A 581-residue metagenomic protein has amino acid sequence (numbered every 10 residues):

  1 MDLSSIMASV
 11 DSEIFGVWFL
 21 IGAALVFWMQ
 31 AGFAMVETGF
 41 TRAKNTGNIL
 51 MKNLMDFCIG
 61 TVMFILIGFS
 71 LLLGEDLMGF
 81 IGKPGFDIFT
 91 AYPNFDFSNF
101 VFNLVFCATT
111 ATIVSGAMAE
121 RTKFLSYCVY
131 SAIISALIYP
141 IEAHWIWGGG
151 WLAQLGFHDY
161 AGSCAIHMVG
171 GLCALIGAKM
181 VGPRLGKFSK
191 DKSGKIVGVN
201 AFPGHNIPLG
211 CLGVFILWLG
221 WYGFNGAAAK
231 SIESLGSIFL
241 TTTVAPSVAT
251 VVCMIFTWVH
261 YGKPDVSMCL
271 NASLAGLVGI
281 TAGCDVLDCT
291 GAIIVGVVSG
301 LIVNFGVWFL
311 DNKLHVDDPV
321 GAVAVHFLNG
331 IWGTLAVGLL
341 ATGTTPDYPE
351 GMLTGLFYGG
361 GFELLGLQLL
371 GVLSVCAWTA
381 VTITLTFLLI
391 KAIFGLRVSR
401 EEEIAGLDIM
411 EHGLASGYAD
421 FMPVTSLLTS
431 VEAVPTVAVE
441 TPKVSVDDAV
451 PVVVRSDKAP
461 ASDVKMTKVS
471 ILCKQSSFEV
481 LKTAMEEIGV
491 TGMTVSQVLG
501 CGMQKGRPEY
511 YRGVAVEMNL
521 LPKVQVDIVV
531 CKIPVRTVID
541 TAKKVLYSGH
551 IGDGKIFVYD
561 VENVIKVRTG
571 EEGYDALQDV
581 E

Functional and structural regions predicted by a protein language model:
D2-D457: Glycine- and aromatic-enriched membrane alpha-helices
M410-L414, L428-E581: Positively charged, small/polar-rich N-terminal and surface patches that mediate targeting and assembly and bind
